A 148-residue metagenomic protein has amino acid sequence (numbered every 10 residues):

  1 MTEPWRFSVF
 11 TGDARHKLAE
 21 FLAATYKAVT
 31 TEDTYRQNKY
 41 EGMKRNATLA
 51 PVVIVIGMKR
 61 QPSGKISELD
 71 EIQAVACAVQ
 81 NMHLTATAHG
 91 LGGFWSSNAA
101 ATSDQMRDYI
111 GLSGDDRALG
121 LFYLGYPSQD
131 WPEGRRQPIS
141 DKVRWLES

Functional and structural regions predicted by a protein language model:
M1-L49, S148: N-terminal amphipathic, basic helical "cap/leader" segment at the start of enzyme domains
G12-A14, K59-Q61, Y126-Q129, S148: Short loop segments at secondary-structure junctions
Q37-E41, M106-D108, Q129: Glycine-rich, charged/polar anion/phosphate-binding loops that engage phosphate groups from diverse ligands
L49-V55: A structural motif
I54, R60-Y109: Small-aliphatic-rich amphipathic alpha-helix that forms the alpha element of a beta-alpha
M106-L119: Short, electropositive alpha-helical surface patch
A118-S148: C-terminal helix-cap and adjacent tail motif
